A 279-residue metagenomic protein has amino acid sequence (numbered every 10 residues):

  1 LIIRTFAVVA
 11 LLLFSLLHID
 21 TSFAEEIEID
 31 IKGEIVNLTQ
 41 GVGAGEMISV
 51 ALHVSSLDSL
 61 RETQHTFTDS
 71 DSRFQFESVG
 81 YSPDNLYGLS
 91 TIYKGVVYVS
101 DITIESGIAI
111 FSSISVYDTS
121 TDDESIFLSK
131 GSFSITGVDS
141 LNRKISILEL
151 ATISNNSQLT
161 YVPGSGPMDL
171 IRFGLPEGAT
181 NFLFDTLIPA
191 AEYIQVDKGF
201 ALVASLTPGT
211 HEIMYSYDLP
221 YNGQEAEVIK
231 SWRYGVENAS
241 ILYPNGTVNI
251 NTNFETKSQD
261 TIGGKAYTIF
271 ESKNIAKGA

Functional and structural regions predicted by a protein language model:
L1-I2: N-terminal secretory signal peptides that target proteins for export/translocation
F6-H18: Bacterial N-terminal signal peptides
F23-A279: Lumenal/extracellular ectodomains and adaptor appendage modules of the eukaryotic vesicle/secretory system
